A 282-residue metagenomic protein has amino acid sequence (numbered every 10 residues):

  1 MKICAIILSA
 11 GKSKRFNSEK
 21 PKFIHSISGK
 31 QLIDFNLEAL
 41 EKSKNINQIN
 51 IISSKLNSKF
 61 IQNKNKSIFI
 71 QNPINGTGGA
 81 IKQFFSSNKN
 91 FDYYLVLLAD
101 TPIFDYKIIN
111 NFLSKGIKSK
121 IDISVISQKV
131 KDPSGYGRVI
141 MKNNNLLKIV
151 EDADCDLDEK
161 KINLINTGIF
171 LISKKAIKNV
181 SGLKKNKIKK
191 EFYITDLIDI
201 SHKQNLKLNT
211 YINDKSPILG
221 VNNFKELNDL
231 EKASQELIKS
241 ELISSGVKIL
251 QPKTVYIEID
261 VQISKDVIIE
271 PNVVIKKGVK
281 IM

Functional and structural regions predicted by a protein language model:
M1-S58, I70, Y106-K115: N-terminal glycine-rich phosphate-binding loop and ensuing alpha1 helix
A5-I7, N50-I51, L95-V96, I123-I126 (+1 more regions): Structural beta-sheet core signal
I7, I33, F84, D100 (+4 more regions): Residue-level signal for inorganic ion chemistry
L8-A10, S54, A99, Q128 (+1 more regions): Cofactor-binding loop segments of dinucleotide-utilizing enzymes, especially the Rossmann-like FAD- and NAD(P)+-binding
F60-N143, L171, N179-G182: Conserved beta-loop-beta/alpha segment of the NTase-like Rossmann-fold superfamily that binds/positions NTPs
L146-Q235, S240: Catalytic-core segments of class I nucleotidyltransferases/pyrophosphorylases that form NMP-activated intermediates
E231-I259: Long, charged amphipathic helices and adjacent flexible linkers at domain junctions
V247-I249, K253-V255, V261-I269, V273 (+1 more regions): A structural motif detector for beta-strand N-caps
